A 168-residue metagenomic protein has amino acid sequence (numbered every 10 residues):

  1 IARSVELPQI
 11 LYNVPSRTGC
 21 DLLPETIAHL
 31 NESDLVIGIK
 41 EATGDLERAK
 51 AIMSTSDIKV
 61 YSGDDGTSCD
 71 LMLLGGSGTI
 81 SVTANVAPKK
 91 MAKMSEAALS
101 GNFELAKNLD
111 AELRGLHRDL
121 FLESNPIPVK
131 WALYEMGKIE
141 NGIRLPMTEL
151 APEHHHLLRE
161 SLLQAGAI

Functional and structural regions predicted by a protein language model:
I1-K59: Glycine/proline-rich, positively charged, aromatic-decorated active-site loop/lid region on the catalytic face
Q9-N13, I39-G44, C69-M72, M91-M94 (+1 more regions): Short C-terminal domain-edge/linker segments immediately following a structured domain
R17, V36, A42, Y61 (+3 more regions): Short glycine/serine/threonine-biased micro-segments
L23-I27, S68-C69, V129: Short, acidic/polar
T43-G44, G63-G66, V86, S124: Short beta->alpha linker loops
L46-T79: Anionic-ligand binding region
M72-I168: Structured C-terminal cap/extension of enzyme domains
